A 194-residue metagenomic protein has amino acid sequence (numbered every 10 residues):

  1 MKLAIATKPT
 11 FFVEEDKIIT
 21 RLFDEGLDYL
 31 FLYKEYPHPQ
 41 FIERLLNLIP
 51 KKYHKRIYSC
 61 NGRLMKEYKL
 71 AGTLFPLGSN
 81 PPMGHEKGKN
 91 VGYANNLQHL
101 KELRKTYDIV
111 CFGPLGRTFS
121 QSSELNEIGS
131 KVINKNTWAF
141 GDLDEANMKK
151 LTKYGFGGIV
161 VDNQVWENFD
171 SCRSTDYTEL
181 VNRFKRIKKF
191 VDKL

Functional and structural regions predicted by a protein language model:
M1-L3: Extreme N-terminal starter segment of soluble prokaryotic enzymes
I5, L30, V110: Residue-level signal for inorganic ion chemistry
I5-E14: N-terminal beta1-alpha1 ligand-phosphate binding loop
I18-R21, R56-G72, N95-D108, I133 (+3 more regions): Catalytic cores of alpha/beta
R21-F23, L27-E86: N-terminal active-site wall of soluble small-molecule enzyme domains
E43-N61, G84-N96, S120-E145, N182-L194: Alpha-helix-loop-beta-strand connector modules within alpha/beta enzyme cores
T73-G84, I109-S123, N147-F190: Glycine-rich phosphate-binding active-site loops on the catalytic face of alpha/beta enzymes
